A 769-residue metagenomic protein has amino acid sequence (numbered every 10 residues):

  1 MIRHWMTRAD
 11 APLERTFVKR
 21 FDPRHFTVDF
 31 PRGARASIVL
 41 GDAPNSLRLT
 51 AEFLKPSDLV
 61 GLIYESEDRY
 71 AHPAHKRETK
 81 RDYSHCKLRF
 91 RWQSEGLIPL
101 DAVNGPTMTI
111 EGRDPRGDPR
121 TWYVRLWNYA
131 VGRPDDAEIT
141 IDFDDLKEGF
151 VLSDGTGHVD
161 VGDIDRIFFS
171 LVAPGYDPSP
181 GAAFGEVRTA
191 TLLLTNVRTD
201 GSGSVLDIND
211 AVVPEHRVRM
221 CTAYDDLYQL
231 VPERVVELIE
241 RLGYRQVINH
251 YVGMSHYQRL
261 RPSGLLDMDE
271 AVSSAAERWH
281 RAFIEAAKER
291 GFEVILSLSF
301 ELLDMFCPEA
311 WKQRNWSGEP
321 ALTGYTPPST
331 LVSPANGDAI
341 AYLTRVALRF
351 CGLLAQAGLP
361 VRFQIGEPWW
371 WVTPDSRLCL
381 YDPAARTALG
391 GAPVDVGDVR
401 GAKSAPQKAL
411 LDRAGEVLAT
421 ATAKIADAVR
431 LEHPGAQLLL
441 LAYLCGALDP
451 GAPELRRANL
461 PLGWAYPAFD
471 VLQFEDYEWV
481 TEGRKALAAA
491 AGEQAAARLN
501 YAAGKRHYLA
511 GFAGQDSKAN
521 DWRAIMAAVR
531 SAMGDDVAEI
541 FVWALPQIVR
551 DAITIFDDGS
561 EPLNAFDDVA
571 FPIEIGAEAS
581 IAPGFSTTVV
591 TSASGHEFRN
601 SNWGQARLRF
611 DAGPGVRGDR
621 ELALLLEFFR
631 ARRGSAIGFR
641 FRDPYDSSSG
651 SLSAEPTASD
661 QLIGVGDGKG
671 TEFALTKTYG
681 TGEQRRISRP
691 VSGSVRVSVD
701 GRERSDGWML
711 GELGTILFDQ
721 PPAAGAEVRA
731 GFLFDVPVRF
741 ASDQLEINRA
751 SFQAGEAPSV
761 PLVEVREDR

Functional and structural regions predicted by a protein language model:
E67-M108, I141, I167, V197: Extra-cytoplasmic beta-strand recognition segments
L88-F90, E138-T191, V197: Extracellular beta-strand ligand-recognition surfaces/modules
D165, F169-G175, Q246-H256, E293-I295 (+3 more regions): Substrate-binding cleft of secreted/luminal carbohydrate-active enzymes
V213-R261, A282, A286, R290-I295 (+2 more regions): Catalytic domains of carbohydrate-active enzymes, especially glycoside hydrolases
M220-D226, P262-S274, P327-L343, Q407-L418 (+2 more regions): The substrate-binding groove and active-site-proximal loops of carbohydrate-active enzymes, especially glycoside
A321-G435, Y443-L462: Polysaccharide-binding and catalytic clefts of secreted carbohydrate-active enzymes
F585, H596-D619, I747-R769: Oligomerization/assembly interface segments of phage tail-like spikes and tubes
L626-M709, F732-R769: Extended beta-strand solenoid/passenger and fiber regions
